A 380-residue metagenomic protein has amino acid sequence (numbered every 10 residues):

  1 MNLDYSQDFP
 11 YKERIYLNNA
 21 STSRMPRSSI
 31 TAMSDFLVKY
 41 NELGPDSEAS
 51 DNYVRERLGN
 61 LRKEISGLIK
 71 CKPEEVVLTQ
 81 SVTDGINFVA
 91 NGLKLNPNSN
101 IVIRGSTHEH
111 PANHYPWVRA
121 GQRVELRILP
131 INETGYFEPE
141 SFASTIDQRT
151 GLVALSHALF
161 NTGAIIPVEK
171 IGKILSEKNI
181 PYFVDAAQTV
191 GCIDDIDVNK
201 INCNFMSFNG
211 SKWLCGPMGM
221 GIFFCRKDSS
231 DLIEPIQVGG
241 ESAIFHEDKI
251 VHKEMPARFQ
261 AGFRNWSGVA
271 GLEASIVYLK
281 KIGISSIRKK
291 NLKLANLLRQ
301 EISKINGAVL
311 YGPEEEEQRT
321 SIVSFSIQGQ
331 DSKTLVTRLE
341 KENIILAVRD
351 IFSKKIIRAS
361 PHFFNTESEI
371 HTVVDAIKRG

Functional and structural regions predicted by a protein language model:
M1-G380: Pyridoxal 5′-phosphate
